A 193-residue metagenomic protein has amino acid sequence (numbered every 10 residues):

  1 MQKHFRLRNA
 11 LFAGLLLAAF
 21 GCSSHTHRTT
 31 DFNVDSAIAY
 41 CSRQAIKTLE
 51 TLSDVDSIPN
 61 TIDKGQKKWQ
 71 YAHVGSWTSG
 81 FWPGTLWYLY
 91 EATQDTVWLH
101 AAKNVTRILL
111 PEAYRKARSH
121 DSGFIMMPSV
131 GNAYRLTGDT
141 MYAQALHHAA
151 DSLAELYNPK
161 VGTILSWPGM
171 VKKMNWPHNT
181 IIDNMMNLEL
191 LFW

Functional and structural regions predicted by a protein language model:
M1-F32: Bacterial Sec-dependent N-terminal signal peptides
T26-W193: Glycan-recognition and catalytic cores of secretory/periplasmic carbohydrate-active enzymes
